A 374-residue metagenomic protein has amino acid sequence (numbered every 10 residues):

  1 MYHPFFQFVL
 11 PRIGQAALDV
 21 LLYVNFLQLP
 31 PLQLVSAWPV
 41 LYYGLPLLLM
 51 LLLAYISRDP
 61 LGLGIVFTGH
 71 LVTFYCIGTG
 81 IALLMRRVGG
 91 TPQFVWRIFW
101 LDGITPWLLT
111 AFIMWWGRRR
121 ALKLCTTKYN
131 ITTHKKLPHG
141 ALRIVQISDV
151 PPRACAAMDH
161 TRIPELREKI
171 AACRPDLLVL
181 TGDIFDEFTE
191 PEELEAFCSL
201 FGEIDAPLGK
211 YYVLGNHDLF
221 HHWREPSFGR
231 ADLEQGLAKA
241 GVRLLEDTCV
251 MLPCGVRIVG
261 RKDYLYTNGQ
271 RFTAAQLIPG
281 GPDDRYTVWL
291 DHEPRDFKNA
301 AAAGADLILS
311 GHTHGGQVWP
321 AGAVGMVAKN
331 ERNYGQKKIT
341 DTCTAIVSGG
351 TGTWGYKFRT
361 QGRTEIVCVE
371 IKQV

Functional and structural regions predicted by a protein language model:
M1-L124: Non-catalytic terminal accessory segments
M85-T105, L109-C173: N-terminal signal-anchor transmembrane helix
K136-V374: Soluble catalytic domains of enzymes that build or remodel membrane lipids, polysaccharides, and related
